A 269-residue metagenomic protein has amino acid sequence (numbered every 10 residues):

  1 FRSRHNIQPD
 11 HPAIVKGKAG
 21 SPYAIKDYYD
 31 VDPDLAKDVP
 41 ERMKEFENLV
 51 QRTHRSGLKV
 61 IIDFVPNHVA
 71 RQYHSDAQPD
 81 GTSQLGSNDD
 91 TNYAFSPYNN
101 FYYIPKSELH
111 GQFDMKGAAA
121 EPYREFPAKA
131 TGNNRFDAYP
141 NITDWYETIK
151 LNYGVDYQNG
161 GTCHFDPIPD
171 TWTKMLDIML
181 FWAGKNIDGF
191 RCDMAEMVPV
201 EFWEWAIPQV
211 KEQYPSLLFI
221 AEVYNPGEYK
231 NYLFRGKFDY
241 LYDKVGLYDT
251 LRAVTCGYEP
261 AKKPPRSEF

Functional and structural regions predicted by a protein language model:
R2-Q51, D80-Q112, R124, K129-C163: Aromatic- and acidic-residue-enriched carbohydrate-binding clefts of CAZyme catalytic domains
S3, Q72-D76, F202-W205: Short secondary-structure transition/capping segments
K16, T53-R55, A183, E212-Q213: Extracellular/periplasmic catalytic domains that process cell-envelope and extracellular macromolecules
A24-D30, I61-D63, G189-D193, L218-A221: Structural recognition of the beta-strand scaffold that forms the well-ordered cores of secreted hydrolase catalytic
K37-H74, P105, D170, W182: Substrate-binding cleft of carbohydrate-active enzyme catalytic domains
D38-E41, P167, A195-V198: Extracytoplasmic/periplasmic, Sec-exported soluble proteins
H68, D80-Q84, D90-G111, K174-F269: Active-site-proximal helices and loops of the catalytic beta/alpha 8
D166-W172: Alpha-helical scaffold elements lining the catalytic groove of polysaccharide deacetylases
